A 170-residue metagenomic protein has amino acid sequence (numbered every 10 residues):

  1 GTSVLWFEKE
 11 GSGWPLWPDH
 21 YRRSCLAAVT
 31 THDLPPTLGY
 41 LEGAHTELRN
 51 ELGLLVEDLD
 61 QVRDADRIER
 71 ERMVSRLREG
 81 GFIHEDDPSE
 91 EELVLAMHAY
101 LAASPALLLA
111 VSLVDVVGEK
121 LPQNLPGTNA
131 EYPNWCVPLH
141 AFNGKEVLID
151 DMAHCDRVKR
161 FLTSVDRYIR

Functional and structural regions predicted by a protein language model:
G1-R170: Catalytic cores of glycan-processing enzymes that make or break glycosidic bonds
